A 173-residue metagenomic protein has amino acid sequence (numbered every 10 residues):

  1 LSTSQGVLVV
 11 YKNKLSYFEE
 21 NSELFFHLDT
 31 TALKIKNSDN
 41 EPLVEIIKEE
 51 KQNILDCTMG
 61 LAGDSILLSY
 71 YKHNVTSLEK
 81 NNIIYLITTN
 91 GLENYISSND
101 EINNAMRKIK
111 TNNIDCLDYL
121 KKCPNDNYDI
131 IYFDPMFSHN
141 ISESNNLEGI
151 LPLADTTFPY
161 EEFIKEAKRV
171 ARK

Functional and structural regions predicted by a protein language model:
L1-I54, Y70: S-adenosyl-L-methionine
E50-G60, T76: Conserved class I S-adenosyl-L-methionine
M59-L61, N82, D118, F137-S138: Short, glycine/acidic-enriched loop or turn micro-motifs at the edges of active sites
L61-H73: Conserved SAM-binding loop of SAM-dependent methyltransferases across substrates and taxa, primarily the Class I
I66-S69, I164, K168: A structural alpha-helix within SAM-dependent methyltransferase catalytic domains
L78-I130: S-adenosyl-L-methionine
P135-E166: Mobile active-site "lid"/loop adjacent to the S-adenosyl-L-methionine
A171-R172: Helix-to-beta-strand junctions that scaffold the AdoMet/dcAdoMet cofactor pocket in Class I SAM-dependent enzymes
